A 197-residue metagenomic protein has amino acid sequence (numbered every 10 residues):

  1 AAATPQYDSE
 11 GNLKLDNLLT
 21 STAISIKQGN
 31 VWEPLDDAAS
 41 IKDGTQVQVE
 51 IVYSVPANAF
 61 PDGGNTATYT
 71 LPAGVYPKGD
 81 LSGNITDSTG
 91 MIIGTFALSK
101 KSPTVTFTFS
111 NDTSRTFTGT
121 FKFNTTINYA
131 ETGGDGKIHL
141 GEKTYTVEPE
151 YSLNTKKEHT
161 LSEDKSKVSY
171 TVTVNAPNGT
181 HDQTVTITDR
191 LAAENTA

Functional and structural regions predicted by a protein language model:
A2-A59, T125-T184, T188-A193: Serine/threonine-rich, low-complexity linker/repeat segments that form flexible spacers/stalks
A3-W32, T70-F109, A193-A197: A surface/secretory-pathway sequence property marking extracellular, secreted, or lumenal proteins enriched
S40-D43, A97-S102, S110-F117: Short proline/glycine- and polar residue-rich coil/turn motifs
N58-F60, K78-S82, T118, G179: Generic local-structure boundary detector
A67: Carboxylate-rich, polar loop motifs that coordinate divalent cations or form catalytic acidic clusters
T108-T113, G119-A130: Short, hydrophobic beta-strand segments
